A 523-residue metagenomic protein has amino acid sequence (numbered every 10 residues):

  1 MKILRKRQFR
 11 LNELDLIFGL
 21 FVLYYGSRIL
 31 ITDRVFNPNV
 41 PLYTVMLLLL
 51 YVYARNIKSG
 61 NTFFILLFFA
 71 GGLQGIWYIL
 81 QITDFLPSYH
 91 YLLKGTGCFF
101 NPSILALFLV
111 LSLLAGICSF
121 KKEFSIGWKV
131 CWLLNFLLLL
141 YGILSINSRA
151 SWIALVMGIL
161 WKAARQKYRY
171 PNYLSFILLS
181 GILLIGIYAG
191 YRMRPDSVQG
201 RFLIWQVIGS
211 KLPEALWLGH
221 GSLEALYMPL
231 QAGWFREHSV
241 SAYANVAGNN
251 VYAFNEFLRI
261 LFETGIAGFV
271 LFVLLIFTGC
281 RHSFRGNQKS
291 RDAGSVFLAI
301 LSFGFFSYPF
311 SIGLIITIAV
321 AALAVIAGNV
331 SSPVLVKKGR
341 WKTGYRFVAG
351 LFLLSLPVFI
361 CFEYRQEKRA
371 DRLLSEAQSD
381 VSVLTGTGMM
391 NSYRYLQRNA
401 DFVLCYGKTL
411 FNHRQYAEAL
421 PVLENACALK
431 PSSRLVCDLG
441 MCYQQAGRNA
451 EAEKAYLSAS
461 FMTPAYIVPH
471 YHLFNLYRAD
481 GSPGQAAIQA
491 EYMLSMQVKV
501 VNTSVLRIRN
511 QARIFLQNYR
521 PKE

Functional and structural regions predicted by a protein language model:
M1-F69, S119-L133, L160-F176, A327-D401 (+9 more regions): Transmembrane signal-anchor hairpin modules in multi-pass inner-membrane enzymes, especially those that act on
V22-I29, P38-V52, N56, N61-Y91 (+6 more regions): Alpha-helical transmembrane segments of multi-pass inner-membrane proteins
K94-G95, G158, F176-P213, M228-L230 (+2 more regions): Flexible juxtamembrane loops connecting transmembrane helices in multi-pass membrane enzymes that build or modify
H220-E263: Interfacial juxtamembrane loops and adjacent helix segments that form the catalytic/substrate-binding surfaces
R394, C427-A428, L457-F461, S495: Conserved structural position within tetratricopeptide repeats
N399, S432-S433, Y466, V500: Residue-level recognition of tetratricopeptide repeat
F402, L435-V436, P469, T503: TPR alpha-solenoid repeat register
S460-F461, N475-V501: TPR/TPR-like (Sel1-like) alpha-helical repeat modules
